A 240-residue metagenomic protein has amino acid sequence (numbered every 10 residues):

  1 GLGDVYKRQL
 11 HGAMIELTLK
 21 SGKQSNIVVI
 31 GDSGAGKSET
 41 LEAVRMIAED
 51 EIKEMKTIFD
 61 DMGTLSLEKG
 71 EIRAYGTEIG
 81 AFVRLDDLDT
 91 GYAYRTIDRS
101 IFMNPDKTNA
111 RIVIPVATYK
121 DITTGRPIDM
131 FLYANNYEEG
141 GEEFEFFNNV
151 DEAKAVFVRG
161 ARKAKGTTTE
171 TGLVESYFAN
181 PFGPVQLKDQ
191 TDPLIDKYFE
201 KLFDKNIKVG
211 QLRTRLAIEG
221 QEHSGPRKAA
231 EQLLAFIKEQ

Functional and structural regions predicted by a protein language model:
L2-Y6: Short, small-residue-biased leader/transition segments that mark boundaries at the very start of proteins
R8, T40-K56, E68-K69: Long, contiguous secondary-structure blocks with strong helical propensity
Q9-K20: Pre-Walker A adenine-sensing motif
K20-G22, G34-A35, I79-A81, N136-E139 (+1 more regions): Short, glycine-/Ser/Thr-/acidic-enriched flexible segments
K23-E49: Glycine-rich phosphate-binding P-loop
I27, K56-I58, Y75, M130-L132 (+1 more regions): Hydrophobic/aromatic beta-strand patches that form the interior of the parallel beta-sheet core in alpha/beta enzyme
E54-K56, D60-Y119: Conserved nucleotide-sensing/catalytic segment adjacent to the nucleotide-binding pocket in NTP-handling enzymes
D106-Q240: Conserved NTP phosphate-binding and transfer environment spanning the P-loop NTPase/kinase superfamily
